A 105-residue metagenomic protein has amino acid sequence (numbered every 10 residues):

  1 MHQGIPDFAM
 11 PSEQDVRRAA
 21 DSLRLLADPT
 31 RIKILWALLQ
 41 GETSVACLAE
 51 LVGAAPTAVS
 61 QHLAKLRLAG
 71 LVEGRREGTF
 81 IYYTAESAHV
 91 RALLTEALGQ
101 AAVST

Functional and structural regions predicted by a protein language model:
M1-R18, H89-T105: Amphipathic alpha-helical dimerization/coiled-coil segments that flank or bridge DNA-binding/regulatory modules
F8-S12, S44-V45, V59: Short acidic/polar alpha-helix capping motifs at helix-coil junctions
R17-T57, F80-A88: N-terminal helix-turn-helix DNA-binding core of bacterial DNA-binding proteins
H62: Residues within the DNA-recognition helix of helix-turn-helix
R67-E77, T84: Beta-hairpin "wing" of winged helix-turn-helix
